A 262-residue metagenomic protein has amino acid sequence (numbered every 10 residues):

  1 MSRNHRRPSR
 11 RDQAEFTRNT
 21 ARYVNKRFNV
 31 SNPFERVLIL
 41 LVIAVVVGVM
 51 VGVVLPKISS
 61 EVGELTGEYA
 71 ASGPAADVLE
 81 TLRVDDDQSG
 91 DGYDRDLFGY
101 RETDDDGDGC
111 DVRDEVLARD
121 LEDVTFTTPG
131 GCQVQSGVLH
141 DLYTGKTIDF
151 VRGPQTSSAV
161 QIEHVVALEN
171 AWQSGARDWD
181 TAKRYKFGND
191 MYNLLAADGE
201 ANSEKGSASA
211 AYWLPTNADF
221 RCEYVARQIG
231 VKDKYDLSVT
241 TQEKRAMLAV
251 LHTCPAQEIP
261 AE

Functional and structural regions predicted by a protein language model:
M1-F34: N-terminal Lys/Arg-rich, disordered targeting/topogenic segments
S2, V30, F34-L38, D87 (+1 more regions): A charge-rich, low-complexity, intrinsically flexible signal that marks solvent-exposed coils, linkers, repeats
R36-P56: Hydrophobic membrane-insertion alpha-helices, especially the h-region of bacterial N-terminal signal peptides
P56-V78: Ser/Thr/Pro/Gly-rich low-complexity linker/stalk segments immediately outside membranes or between
D85-D94, G99, D111-V116, T147-P154 (+1 more regions): An N-terminal structural lobe/cap that precedes and organizes the functional/catalytic core across diverse proteins
F98-T103, V112-S136, W179-K183: N-terminal post-signal-peptidase region of extra-cytosolic proteins
G107-G109: Acidic, glycine-anchored loop motifs typical of Ca2+
V134, Y143-E262: Domain-level detector of nuclease and nuclease-like folds in predominantly extracellular/periplasmic contexts
